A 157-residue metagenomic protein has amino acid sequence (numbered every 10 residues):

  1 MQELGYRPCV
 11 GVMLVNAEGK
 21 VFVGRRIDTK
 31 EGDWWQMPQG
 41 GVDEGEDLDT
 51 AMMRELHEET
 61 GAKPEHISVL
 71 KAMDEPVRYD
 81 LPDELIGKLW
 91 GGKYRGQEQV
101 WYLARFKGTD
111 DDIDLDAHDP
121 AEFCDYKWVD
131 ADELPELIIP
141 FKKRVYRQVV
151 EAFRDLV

Functional and structural regions predicted by a protein language model:
M1-V21, G40-E44: Conserved N-terminal beta-strand and adjoining loop/helix that marks the start of the Nudix/MutT-like hydrolase domain
Y6, L48, K142, Y146: Hydrophobic (often cysteine-bearing) scaffold residues that line and stabilize catalytic clefts of nucleotide/cofactor
Q36-M37: A short gly/proline-enriched turn/hairpin at secondary-structure junctions
V42-I139: Unchanged
A131-V157: Charged phosphate-binding loop/patch that engages nucleotide di/tri-phosphates or the phosphate backbone of nucleic
